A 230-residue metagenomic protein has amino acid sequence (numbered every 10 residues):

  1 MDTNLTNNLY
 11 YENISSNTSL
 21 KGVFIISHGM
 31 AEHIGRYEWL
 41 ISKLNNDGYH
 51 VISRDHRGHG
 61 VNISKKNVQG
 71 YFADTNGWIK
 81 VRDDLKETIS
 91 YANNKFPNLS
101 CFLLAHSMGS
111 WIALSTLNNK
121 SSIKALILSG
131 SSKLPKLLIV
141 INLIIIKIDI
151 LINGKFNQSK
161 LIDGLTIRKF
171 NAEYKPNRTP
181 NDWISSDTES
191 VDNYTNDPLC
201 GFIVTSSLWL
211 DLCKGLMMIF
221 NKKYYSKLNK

Functional and structural regions predicted by a protein language model:
N4-S15: A short loop-to-beta-strand scaffold at the N-terminal edge of the catalytic core in hydrolase folds
S15-V23, Y49, N229: Proline/glycine-enriched tight loop/beta-turn segments at coil->beta junctions that connect or precede beta-strands
F24, H28-E32, S107-M108: Active-site glycine-rich loops that stabilize anionic/oxyanionic intermediates across multiple enzyme folds
R36-V68: Conserved alpha/beta-hydrolase
F72-N93: Alpha/beta-hydrolase active-site loop
F96-S107: Alpha/beta-hydrolase fold nucleophile elbow
A113-L199: Alpha/beta-hydrolase-fold enzymes
S207-K230: Conserved serine/cysteine hydrolase catalytic core
